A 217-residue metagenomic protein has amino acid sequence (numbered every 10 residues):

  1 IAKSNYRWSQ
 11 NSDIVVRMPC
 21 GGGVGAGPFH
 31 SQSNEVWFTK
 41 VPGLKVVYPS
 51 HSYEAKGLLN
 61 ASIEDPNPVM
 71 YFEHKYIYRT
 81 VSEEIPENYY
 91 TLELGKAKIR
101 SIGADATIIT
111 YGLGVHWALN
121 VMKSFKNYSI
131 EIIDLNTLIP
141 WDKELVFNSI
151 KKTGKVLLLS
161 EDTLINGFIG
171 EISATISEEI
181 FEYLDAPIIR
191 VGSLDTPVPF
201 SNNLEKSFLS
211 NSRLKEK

Functional and structural regions predicted by a protein language model:
A2-K3: Feature captures the catalytic cores and cofactor-binding loops of soluble hydro-lyases/lyases that act on carboxylate
R7-D65, V198: Conserved thiamine diphosphate
W8-R17, G23-G25, K75-K217: Thiamine diphosphate
